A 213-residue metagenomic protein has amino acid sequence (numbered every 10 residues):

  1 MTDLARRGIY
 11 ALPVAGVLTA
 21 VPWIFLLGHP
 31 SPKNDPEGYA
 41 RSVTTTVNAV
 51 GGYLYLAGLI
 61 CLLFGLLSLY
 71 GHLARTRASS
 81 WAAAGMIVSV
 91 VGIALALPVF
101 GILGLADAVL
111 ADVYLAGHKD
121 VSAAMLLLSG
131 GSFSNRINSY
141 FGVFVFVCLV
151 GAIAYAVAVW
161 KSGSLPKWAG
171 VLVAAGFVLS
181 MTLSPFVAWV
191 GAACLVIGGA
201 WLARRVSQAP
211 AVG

Functional and structural regions predicted by a protein language model:
M1-G213: Hydrophobic, aromatic-enriched alpha-helical segments typical of multi-pass transmembrane helices
